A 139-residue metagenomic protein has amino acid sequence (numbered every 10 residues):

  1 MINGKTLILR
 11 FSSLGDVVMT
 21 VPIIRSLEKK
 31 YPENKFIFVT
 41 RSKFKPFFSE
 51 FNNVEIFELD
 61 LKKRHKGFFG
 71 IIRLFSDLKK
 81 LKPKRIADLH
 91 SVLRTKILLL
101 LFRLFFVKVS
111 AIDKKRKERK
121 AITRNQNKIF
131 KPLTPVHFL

Functional and structural regions predicted by a protein language model:
M1-L139: Catalytic machinery of carbohydrate-active enzymes, primarily nucleotide-sugar-dependent glycosyltransferases
